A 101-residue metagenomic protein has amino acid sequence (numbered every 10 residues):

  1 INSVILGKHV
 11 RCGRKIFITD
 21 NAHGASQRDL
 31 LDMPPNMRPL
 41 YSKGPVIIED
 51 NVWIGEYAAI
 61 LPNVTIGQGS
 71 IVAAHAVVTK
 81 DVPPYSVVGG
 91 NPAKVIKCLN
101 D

Functional and structural regions predicted by a protein language model:
I1-P62, N91, L99-N100: Flexible, glycine/small-residue-enriched loop-and-beta-strand segment within the central core of proteins
E56, I60-A93: C-terminal/domain-terminus segments
P84, N100-D101: Short amphipathic alpha-helical segments
I96: Short clusters of hydrophobic/aromatic residues that line enzyme substrate/ligand-binding pockets
